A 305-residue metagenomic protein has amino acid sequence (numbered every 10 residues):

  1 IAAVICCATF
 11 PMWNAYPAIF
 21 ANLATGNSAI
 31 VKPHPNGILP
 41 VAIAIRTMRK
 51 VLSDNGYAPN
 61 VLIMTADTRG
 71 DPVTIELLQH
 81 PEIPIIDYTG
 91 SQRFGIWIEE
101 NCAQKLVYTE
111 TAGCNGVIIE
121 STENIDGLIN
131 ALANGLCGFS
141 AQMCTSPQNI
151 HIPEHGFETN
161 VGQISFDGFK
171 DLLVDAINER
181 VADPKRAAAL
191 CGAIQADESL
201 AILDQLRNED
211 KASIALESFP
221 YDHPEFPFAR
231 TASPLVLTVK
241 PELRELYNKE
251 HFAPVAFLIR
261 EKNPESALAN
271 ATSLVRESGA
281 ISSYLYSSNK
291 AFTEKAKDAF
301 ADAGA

Functional and structural regions predicted by a protein language model:
I1-I129: Rossmann-like NAD(P) dinucleotide-binding subdomain of oxidoreductase/dehydrogenase enzymes
A3-V4, I30, M64, D87-Y88 (+7 more regions): Structured core elements
Y16, T47-G56, R93-P241: ALDH superfamily catalytic-core signature
A18-A21, C102-Q104, N134-G135, T272-R276 (+1 more regions): Short, solvent-exposed amphipathic alpha-helical segments in soluble enzyme and RNA/protein-processing domains
N27, N60, K105-L106, A212 (+2 more regions): A structural micro-motif
N36-G37, M64-R69, Q148-F157, A187-Q195 (+1 more regions): Conserved short loop/turn motifs at secondary-structure junctions
N55-Y57, P153, G168, P224-A305: Conserved C-terminal structural/oligomerization subdomain of aldehyde/semialdehyde dehydrogenase
P59, H80, T111-G113, C144 (+3 more regions): Short glycine-enriched loop/turn motifs at secondary-structure junctions
